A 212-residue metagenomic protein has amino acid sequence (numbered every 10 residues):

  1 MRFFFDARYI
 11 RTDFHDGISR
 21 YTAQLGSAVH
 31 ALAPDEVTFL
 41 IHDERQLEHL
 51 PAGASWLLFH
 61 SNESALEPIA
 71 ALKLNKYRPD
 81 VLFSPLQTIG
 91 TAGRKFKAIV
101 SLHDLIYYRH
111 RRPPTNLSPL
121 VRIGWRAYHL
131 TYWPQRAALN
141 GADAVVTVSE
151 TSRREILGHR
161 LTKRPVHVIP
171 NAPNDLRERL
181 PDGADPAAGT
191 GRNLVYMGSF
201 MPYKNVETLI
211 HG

Functional and structural regions predicted by a protein language model:
M1-G212: Carbohydrate transferase catalytic cores enriched for Leloir-type hexosyltransferases
